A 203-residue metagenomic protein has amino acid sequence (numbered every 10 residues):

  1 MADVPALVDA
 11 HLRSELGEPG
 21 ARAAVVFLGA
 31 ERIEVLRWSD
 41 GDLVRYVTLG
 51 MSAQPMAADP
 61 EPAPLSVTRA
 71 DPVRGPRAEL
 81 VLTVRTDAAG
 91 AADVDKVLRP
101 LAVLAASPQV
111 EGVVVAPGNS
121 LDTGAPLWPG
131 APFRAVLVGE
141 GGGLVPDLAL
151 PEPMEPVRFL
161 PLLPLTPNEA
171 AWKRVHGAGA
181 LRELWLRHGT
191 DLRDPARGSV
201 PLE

Functional and structural regions predicted by a protein language model:
M1-P76, L80-E203: Acidic, proline/glycine-rich low-complexity IDRs
